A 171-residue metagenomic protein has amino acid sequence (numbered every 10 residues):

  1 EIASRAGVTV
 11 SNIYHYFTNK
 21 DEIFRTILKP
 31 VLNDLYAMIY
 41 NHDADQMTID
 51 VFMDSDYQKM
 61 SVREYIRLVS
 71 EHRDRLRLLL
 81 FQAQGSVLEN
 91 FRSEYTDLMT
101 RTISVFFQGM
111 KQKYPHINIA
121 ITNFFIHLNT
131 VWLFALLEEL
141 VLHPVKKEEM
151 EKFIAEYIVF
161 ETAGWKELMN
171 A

Functional and structural regions predicted by a protein language model:
E1-E22, T26: Helix-turn-helix
R5, E22-Q46, D56, M60-E64 (+3 more regions): Alpha-helical structural segments
I27-V31, E64-Y65, L98, T102 (+5 more regions): Amphipathic alpha-helical segments in well-ordered regions
D34-D45, R75, W132-L140: Solvent-exposed, amphipathic alpha-helical segments
Y40, E64-E71, S86-Q112, N123-F134: Amphipathic alpha-helical packing segments from all-alpha helical-bundle domains
D45-V51, L79-S86, P115-I117: Short linear capping/connector segments at secondary-structure termini
M53-R77: Helix-turn-helix/homeodomain-like alpha-helical modules used for DNA recognition and transcription-factor dimerization
R77, F81, M110-F160, L168-A171: Hydrophobic/aromatic-rich alpha-helical bundle segments in the mid-to-C-terminal region
